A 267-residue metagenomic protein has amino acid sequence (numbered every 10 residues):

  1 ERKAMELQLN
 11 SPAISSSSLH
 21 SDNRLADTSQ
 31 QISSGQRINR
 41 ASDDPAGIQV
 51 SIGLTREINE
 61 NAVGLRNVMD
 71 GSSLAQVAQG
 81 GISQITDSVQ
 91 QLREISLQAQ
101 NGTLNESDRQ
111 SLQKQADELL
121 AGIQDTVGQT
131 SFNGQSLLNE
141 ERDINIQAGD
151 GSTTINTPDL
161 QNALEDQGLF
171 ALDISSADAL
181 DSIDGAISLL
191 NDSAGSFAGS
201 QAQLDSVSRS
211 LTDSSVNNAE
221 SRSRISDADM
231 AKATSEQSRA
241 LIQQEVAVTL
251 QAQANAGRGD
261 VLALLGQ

Functional and structural regions predicted by a protein language model:
E1-N23, S33, R37-R40, I48-I52 (+5 more regions): Amphipathic alpha-helical coiled-coil/heptad-repeat segments
T28-S29: N-terminal signal-anchor/start-transfer transmembrane helix
D43: Short beta-strand/loop segment that forms part of the nucleotide-sugar
N217: C-terminal catalytic core of tyrosine-transesterase DNA break-rejoin enzymes
M230-E236: Surface-exposed loop/turn positions within long extracellular repeat scaffolds, especially the passenger domains
